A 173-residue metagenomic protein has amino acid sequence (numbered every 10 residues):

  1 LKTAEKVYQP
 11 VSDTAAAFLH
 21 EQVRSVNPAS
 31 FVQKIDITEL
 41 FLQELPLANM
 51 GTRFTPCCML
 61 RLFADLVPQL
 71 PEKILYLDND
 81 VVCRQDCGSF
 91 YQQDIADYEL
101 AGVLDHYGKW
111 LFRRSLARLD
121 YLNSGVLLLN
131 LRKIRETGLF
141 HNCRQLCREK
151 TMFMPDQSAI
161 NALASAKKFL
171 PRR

Functional and structural regions predicted by a protein language model:
K2-A4, P28-V32, D97, A166: A generic structural signal for alpha->beta connector loops
K2-V11, G102-V103: Short internal beta-strands
A4-Y8, Q33, L75: A structural signal for isolated positions on well-ordered beta-strands in alpha/beta enzyme cores
S12-V67: Active-site-proximal specificity loops/subdomain of glycosyltransferases
H20, G88-S89, F140: Short amphipathic alpha-helical segments
K34-L40, C57-G108, L116-Y121, L128-L129: GT-A fold catalytic core of metal-dependent nucleotide-sugar glycosyltransferases, centered on the diacidic
Q43-L47, K109-R114: Short, charged, surface-exposed secondary-structure boundary motifs
L104-G108, L119-R173: Catalytic core and acceptor-binding pocket of nucleotide-sugar-dependent glycosyltransferases
